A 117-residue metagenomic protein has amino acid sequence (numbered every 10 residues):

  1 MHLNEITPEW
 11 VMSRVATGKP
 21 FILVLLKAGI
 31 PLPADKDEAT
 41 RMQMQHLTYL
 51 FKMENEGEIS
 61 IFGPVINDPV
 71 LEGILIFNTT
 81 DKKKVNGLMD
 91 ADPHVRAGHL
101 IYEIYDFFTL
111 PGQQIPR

Functional and structural regions predicted by a protein language model:
M1-R117: Conserved, structured core segments of small domains
